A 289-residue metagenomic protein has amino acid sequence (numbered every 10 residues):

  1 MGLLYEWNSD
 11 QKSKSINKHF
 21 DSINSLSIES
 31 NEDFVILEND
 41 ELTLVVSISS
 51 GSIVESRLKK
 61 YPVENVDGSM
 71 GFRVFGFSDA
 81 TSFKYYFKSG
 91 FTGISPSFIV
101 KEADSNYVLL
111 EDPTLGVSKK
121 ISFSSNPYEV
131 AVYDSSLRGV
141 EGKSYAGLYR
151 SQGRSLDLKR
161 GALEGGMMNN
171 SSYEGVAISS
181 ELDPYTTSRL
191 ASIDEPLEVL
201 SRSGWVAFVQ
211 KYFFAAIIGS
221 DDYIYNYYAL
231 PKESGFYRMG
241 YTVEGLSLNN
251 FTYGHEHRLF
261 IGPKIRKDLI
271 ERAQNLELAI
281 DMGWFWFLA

Functional and structural regions predicted by a protein language model:
M1-K18: Subset of Sec-pathway N-terminal targeting signals
L4, R202, D281-G283: Intrinsically disordered regions, especially transient/low-confidence alpha-helical propensity segments and coil-helix
K14-V35: Short extracytoplasmic/periplasmic juxtamembrane "stem" segments immediately C-terminal to an N-terminal membrane anchor
E38-A279: Soluble non-transmembrane domains of integral membrane proteins
E277-A289: Short, membrane-interfacial amphipathic segments enriched in basic
